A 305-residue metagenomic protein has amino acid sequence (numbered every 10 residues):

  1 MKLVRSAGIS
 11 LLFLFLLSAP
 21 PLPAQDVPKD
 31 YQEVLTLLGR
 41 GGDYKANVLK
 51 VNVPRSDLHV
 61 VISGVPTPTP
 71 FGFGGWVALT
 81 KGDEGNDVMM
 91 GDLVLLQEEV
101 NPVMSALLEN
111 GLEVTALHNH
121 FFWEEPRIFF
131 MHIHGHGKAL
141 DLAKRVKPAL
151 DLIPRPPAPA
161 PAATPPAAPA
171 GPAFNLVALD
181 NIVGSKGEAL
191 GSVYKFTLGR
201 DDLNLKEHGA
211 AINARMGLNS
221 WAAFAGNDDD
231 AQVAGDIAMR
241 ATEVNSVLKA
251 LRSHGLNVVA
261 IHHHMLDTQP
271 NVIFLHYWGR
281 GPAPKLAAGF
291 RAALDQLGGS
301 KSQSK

Functional and structural regions predicted by a protein language model:
M1-S6: N-terminal secretory signal peptides that target proteins for export/translocation
G8-A19: Bacterial N-terminal signal peptides
P20-A24: Sec/Tat signal peptide C-region and signal peptidase I cleavage site
Q25-R127, H134-V272, W278-K305: Long, contiguous binding/interaction regions
